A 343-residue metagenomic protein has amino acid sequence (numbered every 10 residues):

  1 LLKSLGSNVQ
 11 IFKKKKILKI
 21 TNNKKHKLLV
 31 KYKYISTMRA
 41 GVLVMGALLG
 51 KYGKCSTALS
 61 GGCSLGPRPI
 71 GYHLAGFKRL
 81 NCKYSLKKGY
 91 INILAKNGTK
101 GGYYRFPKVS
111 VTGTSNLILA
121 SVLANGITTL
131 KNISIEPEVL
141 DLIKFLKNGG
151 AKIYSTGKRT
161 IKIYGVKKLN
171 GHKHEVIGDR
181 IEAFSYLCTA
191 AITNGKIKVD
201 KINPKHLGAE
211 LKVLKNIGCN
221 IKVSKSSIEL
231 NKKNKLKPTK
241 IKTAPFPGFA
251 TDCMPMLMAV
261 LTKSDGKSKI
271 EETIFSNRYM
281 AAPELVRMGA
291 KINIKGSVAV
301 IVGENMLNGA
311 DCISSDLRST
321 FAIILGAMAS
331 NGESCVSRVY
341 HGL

Functional and structural regions predicted by a protein language model:
L1-L343: Short, structured segments at the rim of ligand-binding sites
